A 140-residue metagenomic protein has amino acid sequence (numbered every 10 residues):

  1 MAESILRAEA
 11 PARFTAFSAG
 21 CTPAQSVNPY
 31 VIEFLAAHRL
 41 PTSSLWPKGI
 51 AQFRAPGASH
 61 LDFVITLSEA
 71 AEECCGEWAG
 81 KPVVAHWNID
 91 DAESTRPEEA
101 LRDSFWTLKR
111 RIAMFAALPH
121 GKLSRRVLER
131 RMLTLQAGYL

Functional and structural regions predicted by a protein language model:
M1-R54: Conserved active-site segments centered on acidic
S18, T66, A85-N88: Structural signal for conserved beta-strand scaffold positions within catalytic alpha/beta enzyme cores
S59-H60: Alpha-helix C-terminal capping/helix-to-coil transition sites in glycosyltransferase folds
E69-E72: Short glycine-rich anion-binding loops that position phosphate/pyrophosphate groups of nucleotides and phosphorylated
C74-L140: Phosphate-binding/catalytic loops
